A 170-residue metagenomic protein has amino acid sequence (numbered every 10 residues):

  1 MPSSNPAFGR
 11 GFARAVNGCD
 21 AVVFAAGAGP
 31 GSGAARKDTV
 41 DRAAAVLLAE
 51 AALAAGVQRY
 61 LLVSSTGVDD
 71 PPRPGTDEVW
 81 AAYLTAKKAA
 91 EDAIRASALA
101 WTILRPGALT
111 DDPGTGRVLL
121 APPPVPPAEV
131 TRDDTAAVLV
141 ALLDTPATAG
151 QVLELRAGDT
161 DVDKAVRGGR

Functional and structural regions predicted by a protein language model:
M1-A54, L143-D144: NAD(P)H-binding glycine-rich loop region in Rossmannoid oxidoreductase-like domains and their noncatalytic homologs
G9-A13, C19, L53-R59, S64-R170: Oxidoreductase cofactor-interface core, primarily capturing Rossmann-like NAD(P)-dependent enzymes
